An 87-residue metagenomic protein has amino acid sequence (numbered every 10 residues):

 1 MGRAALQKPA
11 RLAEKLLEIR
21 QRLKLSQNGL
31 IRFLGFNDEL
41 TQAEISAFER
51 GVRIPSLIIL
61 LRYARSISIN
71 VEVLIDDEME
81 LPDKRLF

Functional and structural regions predicted by a protein language model:
M1-L23: A short, Lys/Arg-rich alpha-helix, primarily the initiator
M1-L6, G29, R65, E72-F87: Short, charged recognition helix plus adjacent turn of helix-turn-helix-like nucleic-acid-binding domains
K15, E44-A47, V73: Residue-level recognition of specific faces of alpha-helices
L16, Q27, Q42, L57-L60: Helix-turn-helix DNA-binding elements, focusing on the entry/boundary residues of the two helices that contact DNA
K24, V52, S56-V73: DNA major-groove recognition helix of helix-turn-helix/homeodomain DNA-binding modules
L30-L34: Short alpha-helical "recognition helix" segments of helix-turn-helix
G35-I54: Recognition helix of helix-turn-helix/homeodomain-like DNA-binding domains that insert into the DNA major groove
